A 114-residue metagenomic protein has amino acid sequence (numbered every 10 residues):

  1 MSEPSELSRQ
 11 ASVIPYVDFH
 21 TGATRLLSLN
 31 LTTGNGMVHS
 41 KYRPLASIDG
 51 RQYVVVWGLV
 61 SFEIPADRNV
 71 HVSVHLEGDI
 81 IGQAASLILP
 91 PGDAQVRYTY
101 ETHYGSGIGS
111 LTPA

Functional and structural regions predicted by a protein language model:
M1-A114: Short loop/turn and low-complexity linker motifs enriched in small/turn-promoting residues
